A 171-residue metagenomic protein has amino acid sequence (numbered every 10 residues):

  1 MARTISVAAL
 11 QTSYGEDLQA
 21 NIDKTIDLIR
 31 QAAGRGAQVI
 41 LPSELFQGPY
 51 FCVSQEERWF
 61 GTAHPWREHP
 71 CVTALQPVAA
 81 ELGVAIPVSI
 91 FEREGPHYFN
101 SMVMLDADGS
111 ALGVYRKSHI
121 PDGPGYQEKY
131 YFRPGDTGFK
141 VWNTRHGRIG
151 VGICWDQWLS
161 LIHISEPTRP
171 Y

Functional and structural regions predicted by a protein language model:
M1-V7, V141-G150: Beta-strand-turn-beta hairpins that frame and shape the catalytic cleft of phosphate-ester-processing enzymes
Q11-E16: Short polar catalytic/cofactor-binding loops
L18, D27-A107, V114: Cys-nucleophile CN-hydrolase/nitrilase-fold catalytic domain and related Cys-dependent amidase chemistry that acts on
N21-I29, L159-I162: Short, acidic/polar
I40, R148-I153: Short hydrophobic-aromatic micro-motifs
K117-Y131: A short, polar/charged loop-to-alpha-helix boundary motif
I162-Y171: Single conserved hydrophobic/aromatic residue that forms the stacking wall/gate of nucleotide- or nucleobase-binding
